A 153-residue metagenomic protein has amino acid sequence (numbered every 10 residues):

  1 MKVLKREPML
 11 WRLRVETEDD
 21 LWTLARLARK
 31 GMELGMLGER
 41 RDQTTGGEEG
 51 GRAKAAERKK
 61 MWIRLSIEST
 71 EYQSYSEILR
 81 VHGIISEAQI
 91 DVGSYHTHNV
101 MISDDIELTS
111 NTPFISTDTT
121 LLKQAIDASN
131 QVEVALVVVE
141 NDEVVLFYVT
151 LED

Functional and structural regions predicted by a protein language model:
M1-V145, V149-D153: Extended, charged alpha/beta regions that create polyanion-binding interfaces
